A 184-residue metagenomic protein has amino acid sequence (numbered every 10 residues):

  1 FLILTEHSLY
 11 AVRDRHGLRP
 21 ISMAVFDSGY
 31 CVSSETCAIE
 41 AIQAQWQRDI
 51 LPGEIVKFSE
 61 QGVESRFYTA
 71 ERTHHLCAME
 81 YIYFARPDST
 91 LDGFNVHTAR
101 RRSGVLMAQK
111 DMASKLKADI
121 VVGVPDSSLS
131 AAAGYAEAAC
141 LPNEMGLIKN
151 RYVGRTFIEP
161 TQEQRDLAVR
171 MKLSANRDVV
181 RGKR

Functional and structural regions predicted by a protein language model:
F1-S127, A136-M171, A175-N176: N-terminal segments that mediate ammonia production and transfer in glutamine-dependent amidotransferase systems
S174-R184: Short basic/glycine-enriched coil/helix segment immediately N-terminal to the Walker B
